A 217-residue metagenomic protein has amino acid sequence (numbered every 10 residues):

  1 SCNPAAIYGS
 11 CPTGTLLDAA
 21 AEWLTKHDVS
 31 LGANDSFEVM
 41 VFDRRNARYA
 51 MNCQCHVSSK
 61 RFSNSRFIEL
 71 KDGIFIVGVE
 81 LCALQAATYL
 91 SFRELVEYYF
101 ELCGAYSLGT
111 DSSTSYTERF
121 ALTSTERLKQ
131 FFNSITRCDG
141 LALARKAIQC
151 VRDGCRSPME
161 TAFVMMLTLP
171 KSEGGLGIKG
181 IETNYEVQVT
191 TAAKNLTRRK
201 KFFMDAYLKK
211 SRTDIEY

Functional and structural regions predicted by a protein language model:
S1-D139: Short gly/ser-rich loop at a beta-strand->alpha-helix junction or flexible surface loop bordering the NTP-binding
E118-Y217: Surface segments flanking catalytic/ligand-binding clefts of nucleic-acid enzymes
